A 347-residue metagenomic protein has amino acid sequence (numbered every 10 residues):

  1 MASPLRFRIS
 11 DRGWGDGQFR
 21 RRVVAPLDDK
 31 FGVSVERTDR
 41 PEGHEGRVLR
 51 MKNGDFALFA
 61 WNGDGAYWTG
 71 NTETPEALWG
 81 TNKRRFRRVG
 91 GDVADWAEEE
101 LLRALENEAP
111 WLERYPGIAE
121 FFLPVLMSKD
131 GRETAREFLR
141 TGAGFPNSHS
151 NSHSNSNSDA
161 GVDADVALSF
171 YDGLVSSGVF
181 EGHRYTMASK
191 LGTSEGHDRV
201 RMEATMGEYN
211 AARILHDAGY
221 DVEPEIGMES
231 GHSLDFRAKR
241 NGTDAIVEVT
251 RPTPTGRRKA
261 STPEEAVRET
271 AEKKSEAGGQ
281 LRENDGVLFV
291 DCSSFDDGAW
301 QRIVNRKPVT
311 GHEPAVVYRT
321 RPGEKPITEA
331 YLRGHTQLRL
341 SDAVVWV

Functional and structural regions predicted by a protein language model:
M1-N151, N155-A218, R251-V347: Charged, structured surface patches that assemble and position nucleic-acid processing machinery
E208, E225, E248: Acidic-residue sensor for enzyme active/binding pockets
H216-K239: A short acidic/basic microdomain associated with nuclease active sites
E223-P224, I246, F289: A structural signal for short, well-ordered beta-strand segments and their strand-loop junctions that often border
H232, G242, R282-N284: Residue-level preference for short coil/turn positions at secondary-structure junctions
A238-E248: Active-site beta-strand-loop-beta-strand hairpin of nuclease catalytic cores that positions key catalytic residues
